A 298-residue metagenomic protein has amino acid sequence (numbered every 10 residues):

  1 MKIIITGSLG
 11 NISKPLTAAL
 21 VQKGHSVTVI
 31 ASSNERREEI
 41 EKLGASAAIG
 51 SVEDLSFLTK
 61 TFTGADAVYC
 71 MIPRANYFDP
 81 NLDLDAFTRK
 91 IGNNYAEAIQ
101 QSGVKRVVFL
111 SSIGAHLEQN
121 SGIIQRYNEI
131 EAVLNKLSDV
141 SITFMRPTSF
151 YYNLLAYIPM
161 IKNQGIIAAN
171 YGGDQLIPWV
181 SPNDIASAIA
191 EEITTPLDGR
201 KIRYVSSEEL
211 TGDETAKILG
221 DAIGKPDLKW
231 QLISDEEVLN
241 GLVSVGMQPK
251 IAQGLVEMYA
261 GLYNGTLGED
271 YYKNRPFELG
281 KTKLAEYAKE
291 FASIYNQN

Functional and structural regions predicted by a protein language model:
K2-T28, S32-E35, E53-S56, P73-D79 (+4 more regions): Oxidoreductase cofactor-interface core, primarily capturing Rossmann-like NAD(P)-dependent enzymes
E35-R36, V238: Conserved short alpha-helix immediately C-terminal to the canonical SAM/SAH-binding motif I of Rossmann-like
R36-S46: Short, conserved SAM-binding/catalytic segment of Class I S-adenosyl-L-methionine-dependent methyltransferases
A45-D66: Conserved Rossmann-fold cofactor-binding substructure of NAD(P)-dependent oxidoreductases
L82-G92: Glycine-rich anion/phosphate-binding loops
L219-G265: Terminal hydrophobic/aromatic helix or amphipathic segment near a protein terminus
Y272-N298: Amphipathic terminal alpha-helices
